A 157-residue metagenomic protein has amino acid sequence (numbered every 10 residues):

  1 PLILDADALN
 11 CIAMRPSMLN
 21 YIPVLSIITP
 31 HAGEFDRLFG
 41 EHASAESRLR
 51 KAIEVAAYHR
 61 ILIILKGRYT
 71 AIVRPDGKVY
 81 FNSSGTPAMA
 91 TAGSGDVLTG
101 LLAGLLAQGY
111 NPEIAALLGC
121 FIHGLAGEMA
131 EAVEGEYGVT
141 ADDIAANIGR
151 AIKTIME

Functional and structural regions predicted by a protein language model:
P1-S84: Glycine-rich phosphate/dinucleotide-binding loop and adjoining beta-alpha-beta core of small-molecule
C11-I12, Y21, P87, A107-Q108 (+1 more regions): A structural preference for long, well-packed, hydrophobic secondary-structure segments
A32-G33, I122-L125: Short connector loops/turns at beta-strand edges and beta->alpha or beta->beta junctions
F35-L38, S83-M89, T99, E128-Y137: Short beta-alpha connecting loops at secondary-structure transitions that line or flank enzyme active sites
R37, T91-I122: Short, small-residue alpha-helix embedded
H42-R50, G109-I114, G135-V139: Short, charged, surface-exposed loops that flank catalytic or proteolytic processing sites
R50-I53, Y80, T99-G100, E113 (+1 more regions): Feature representing long, continuous alpha-helical segments
L125-E157: Charged C-terminal helix
